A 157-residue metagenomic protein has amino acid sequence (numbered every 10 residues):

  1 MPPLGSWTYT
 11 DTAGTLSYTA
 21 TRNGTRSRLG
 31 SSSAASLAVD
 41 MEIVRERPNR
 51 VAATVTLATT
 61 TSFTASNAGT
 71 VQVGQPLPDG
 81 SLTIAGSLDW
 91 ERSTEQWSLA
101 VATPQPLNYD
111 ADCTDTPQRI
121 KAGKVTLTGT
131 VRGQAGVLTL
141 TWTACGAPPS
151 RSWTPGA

Functional and structural regions predicted by a protein language model:
M1-A157: Low-complexity, intrinsically disordered segments exposed to solvent
